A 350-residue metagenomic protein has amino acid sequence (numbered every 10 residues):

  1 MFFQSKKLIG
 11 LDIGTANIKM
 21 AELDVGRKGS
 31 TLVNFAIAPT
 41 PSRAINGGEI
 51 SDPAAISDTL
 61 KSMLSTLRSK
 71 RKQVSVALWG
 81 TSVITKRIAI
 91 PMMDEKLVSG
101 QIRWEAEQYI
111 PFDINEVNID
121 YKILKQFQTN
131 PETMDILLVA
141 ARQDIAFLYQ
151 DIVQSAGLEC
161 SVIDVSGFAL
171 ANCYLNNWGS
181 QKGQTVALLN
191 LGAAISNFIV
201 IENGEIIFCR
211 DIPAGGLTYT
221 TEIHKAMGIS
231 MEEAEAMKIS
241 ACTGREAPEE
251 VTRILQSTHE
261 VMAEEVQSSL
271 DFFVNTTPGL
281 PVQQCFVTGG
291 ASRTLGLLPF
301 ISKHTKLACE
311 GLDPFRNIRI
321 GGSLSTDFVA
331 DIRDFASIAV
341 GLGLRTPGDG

Functional and structural regions predicted by a protein language model:
M1-G350: Hydrophobic/aromatic-enriched cytosolic interaction surfaces used to assemble or bind macromolecules
